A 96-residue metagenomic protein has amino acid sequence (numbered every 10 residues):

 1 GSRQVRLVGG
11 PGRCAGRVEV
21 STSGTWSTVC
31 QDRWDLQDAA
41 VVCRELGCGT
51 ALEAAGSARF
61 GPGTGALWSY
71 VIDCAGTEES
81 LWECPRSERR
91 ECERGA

Functional and structural regions predicted by a protein language model:
G1-A96: Intrinsic disorder and flexible/low-complexity segments
